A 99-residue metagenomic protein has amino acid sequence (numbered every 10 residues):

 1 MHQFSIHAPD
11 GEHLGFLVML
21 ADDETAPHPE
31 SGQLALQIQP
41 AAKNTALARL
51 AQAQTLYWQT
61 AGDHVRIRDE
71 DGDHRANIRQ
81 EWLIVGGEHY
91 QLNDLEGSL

Functional and structural regions predicted by a protein language model:
M1-E24: Short, extreme N-terminal segment that most often corresponds to the first beta-strand
M1-H2, Q59-D63, N77-W82: A short, compositionally biased
I6, F16-V18, P29, L36-I38 (+3 more regions): Short linear proline/tyrosine/threonine-rich motifs used for host-factor recruitment and membrane trafficking/assembly
P9-E12, A48-Q52, G86-E88, N93: Polar/charged alpha-helical tracts
L20-D22, Q52-Q54, L83, L99: Generic preference for flexible, low-structure residues
D23-D73: Acidic, aromatic-enriched beta-alpha/helix-loop junctions
D71-S98: Short, compact, well-ordered microdomains
